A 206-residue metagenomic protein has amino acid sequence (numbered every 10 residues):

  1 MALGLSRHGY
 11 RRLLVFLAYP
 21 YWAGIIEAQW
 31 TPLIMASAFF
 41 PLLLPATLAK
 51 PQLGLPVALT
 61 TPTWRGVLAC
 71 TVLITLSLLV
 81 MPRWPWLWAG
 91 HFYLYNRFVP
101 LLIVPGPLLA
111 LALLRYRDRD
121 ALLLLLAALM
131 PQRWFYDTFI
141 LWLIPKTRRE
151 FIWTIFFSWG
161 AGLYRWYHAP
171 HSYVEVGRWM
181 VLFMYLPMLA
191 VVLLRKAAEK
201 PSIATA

Functional and structural regions predicted by a protein language model:
M1-L43, T60-A206: Primarily membrane-embedded glycan-assembly and transfer machineries that use lipid-linked glycans
P45-T60: Internal transmembrane alpha-helix with an interfacial aromatic "cap," most often the third helix
